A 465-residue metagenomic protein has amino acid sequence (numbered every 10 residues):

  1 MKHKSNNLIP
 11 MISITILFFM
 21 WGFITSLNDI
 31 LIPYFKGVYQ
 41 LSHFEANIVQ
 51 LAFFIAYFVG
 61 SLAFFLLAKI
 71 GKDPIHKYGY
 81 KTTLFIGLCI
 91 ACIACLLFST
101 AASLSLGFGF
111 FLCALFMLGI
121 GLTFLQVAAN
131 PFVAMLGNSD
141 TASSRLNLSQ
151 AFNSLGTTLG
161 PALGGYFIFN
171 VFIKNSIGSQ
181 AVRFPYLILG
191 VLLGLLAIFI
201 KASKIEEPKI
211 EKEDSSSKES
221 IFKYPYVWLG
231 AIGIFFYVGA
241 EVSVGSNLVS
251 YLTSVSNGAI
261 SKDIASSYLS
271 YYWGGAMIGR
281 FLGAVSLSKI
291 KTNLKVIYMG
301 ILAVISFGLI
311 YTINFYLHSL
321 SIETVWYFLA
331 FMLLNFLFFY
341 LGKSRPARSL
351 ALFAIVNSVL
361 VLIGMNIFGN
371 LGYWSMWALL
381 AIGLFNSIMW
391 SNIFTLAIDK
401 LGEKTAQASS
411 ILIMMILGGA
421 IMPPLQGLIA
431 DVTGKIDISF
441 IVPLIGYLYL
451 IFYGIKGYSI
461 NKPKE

Functional and structural regions predicted by a protein language model:
I9-Y39, S61-F64, G160, V244-L252: Extracytoplasmic
N28-I32, P161, F222-L282, I310-S319: Extracytoplasmic gate region of multi-pass secondary transporters
N47-K72, S270-L282, G418-I421: Central cavity-lining transmembrane alpha-helices of secondary-active solute carriers, predominantly the Major
S61-G109: Conserved MFS/SLC helix-loop-helix module at the cytosolic interface between two early adjacent transmembrane helices
I86-S105, A303-S321, F336-G342, I355-G369: C-terminal ends and interior cores of transmembrane alpha-helices in multi-pass membrane transporters/permeases
F124-T141, S387-G402: Intracellular juxtamembrane helix-capping segments at the cytosolic ends of symmetry-related transmembrane helices
T141-F169, Y272, A408-P423: Glycine-rich segments within core transmembrane alpha-helices of 12-TM secondary carriers
S149-E207: Helix-loop-helix hairpin linking two adjacent transmembrane segments in secondary transporters
